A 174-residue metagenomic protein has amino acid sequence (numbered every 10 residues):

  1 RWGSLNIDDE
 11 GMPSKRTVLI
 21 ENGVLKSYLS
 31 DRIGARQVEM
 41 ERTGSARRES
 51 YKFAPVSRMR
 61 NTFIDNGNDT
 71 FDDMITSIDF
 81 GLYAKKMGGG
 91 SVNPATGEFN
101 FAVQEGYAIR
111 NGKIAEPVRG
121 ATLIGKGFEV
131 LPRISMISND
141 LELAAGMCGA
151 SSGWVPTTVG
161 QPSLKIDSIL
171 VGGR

Functional and structural regions predicted by a protein language model:
R1-R174: N-terminal small-residue-enriched
